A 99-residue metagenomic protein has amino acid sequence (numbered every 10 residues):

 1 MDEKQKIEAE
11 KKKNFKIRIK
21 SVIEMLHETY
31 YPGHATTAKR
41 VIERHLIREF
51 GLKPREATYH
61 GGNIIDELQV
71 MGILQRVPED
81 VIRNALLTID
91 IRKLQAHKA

Functional and structural regions predicted by a protein language model:
M1-G33: Short alpha-helical segments that sit at the start of domains
K20-I23, H27, E43, I47 (+2 more regions): Residue-level detector of alpha-helical secondary structure
L26-G33, E49, G72-Q75, I89 (+1 more regions): Short, flexible helical or helix-coil boundary motifs
P32-R48: Short acidic, hydrophobic short linear motifs in intrinsically disordered regions
K53-E67: Short amphipathic alpha-helical interaction segments
D66-E79: A short, conserved structural fragment
E79-A99: Short, cationic-aromatic polyanion-contact patches
